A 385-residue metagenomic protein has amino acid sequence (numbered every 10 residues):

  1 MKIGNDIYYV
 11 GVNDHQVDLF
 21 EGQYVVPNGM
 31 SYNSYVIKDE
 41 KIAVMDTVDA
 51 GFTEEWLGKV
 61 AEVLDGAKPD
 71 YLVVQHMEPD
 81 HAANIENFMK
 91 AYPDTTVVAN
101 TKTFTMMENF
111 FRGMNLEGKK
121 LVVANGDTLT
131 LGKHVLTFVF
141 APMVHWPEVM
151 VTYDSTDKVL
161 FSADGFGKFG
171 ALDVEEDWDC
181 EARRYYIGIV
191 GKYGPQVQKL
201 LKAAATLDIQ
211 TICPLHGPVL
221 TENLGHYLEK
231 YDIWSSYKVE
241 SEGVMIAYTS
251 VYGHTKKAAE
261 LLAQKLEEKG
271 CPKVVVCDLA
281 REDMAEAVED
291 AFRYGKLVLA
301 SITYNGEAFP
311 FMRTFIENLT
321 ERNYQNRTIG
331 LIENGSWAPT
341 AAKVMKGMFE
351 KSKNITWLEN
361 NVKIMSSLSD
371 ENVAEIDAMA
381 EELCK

Functional and structural regions predicted by a protein language model:
K2-N5, A99-V149, Y193-K199: Metallo-beta-lactamase
K2-V60, V151-D154, K158-S162, T255: Conserved beta-strand hairpin/beta-sheet module of binuclear metal-dependent hydrolase folds, prominently
M45-T47, P69-M77, V97-N100, L160-D164 (+1 more regions): Active-site neighborhood of phospho(di)ester-bond hydrolases with catalytic His/Asp-centered motifs
G51-V98: Active-site metal-binding motif and surrounding structural segment of the metallo-beta-lactamase
N84, D283-A287: Short acidic active-site motifs
H145, V149, G165-K192, S235-E240: Active-site-proximal loop/helix segment associated with metal-binding centers of metalloenzymes
L172-I212, H216-V219, L261-C277, A287-K385: FMN-binding flavodoxin-like domain, especially the glycine-rich phosphate-binding loop
C213-E240, T314: Short N-terminal or domain-adjacent regulatory/targeting segments
